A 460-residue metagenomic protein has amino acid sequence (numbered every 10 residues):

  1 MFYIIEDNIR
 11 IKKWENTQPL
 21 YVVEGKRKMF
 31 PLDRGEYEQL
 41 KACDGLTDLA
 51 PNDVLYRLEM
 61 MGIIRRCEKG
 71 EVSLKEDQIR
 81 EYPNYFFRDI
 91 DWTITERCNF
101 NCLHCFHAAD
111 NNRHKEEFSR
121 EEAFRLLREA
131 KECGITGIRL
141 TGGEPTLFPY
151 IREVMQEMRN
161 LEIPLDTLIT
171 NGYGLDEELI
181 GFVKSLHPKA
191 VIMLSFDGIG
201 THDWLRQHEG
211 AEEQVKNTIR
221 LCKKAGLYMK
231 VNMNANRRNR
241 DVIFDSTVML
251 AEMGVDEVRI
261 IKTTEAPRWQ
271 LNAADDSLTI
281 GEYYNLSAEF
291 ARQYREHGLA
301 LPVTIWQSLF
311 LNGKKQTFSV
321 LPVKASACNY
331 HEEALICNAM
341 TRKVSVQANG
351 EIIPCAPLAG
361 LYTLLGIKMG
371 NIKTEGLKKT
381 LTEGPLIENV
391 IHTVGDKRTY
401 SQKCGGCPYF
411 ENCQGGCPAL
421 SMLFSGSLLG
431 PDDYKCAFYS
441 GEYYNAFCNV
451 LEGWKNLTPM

Functional and structural regions predicted by a protein language model:
M1-N112: N-terminal pre-core extensions flanking Radical SAM catalytic domains
E24, E252, V346-N349: Short, acidic, Ser/Thr-enriched surface-loop or helix-capping motifs
K41, G281-K324, P357-G405, K455: C-terminal accessory region of radical SAM enzymes
R97-H107, P354-P357, Y400-L420: Local cysteine-cluster metal-coordination motifs and their immediate loop/turn environment, predominantly Fe-S cluster
H107-E116, A359-I367, F410-C448: Iron-sulfur (Fe-S) cluster-binding segments and ferredoxin-like electron-carrier domains, especially [2Fe-2S]
R120-E144, F148-T279, N285: Radical SAM/AdoMet-radical enzyme domain recognition
L126-G142, G430-M460: Short Fe-S-cluster ligation motifs
C337-T341: Short, small/polar residue-rich loop motifs at catalytic or cofactor-binding pockets
